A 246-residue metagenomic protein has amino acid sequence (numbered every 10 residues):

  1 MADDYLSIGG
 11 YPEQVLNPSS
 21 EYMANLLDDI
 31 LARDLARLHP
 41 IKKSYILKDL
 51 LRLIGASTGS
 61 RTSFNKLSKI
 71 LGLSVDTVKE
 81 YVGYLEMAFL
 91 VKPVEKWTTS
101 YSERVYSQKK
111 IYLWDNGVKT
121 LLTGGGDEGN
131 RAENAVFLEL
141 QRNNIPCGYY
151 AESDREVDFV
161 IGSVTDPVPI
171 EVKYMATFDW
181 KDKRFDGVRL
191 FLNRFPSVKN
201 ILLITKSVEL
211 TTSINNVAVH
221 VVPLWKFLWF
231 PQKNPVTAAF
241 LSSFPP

Functional and structural regions predicted by a protein language model:
M1-G10: Amphipathic alpha-helical segments of the small helical/lid subdomains adjacent to P-loop NTPase cores
D3, S102-E103, T211: Short secondary-structure boundary/capping segments
D4, Y84, E139-L140, L190 (+1 more regions): Alpha-helical scaffold elements within enzyme catalytic domains, especially in hydrolases
V15-P167, Y174: Accessory nucleic acid-recognition modules appended to NTPase machines
G148, V168, N200-L203, H220: A structural signal for isolated positions on well-ordered beta-strands in alpha/beta enzyme cores
Y174-V217: Catalytic cores of nucleic-acid endonucleases
S207-P246: Domain-level recognition of nuclease-like catalytic cores that cleave nucleotide substrates
